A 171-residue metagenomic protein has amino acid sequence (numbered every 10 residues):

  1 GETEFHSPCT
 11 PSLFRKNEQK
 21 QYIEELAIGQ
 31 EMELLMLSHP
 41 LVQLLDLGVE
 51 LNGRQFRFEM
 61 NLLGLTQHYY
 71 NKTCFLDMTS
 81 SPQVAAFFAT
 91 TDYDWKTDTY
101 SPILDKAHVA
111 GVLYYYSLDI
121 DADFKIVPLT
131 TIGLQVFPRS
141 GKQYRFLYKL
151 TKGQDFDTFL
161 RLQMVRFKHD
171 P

Functional and structural regions predicted by a protein language model:
G1-P171: Catalytic-core elements of nucleic-acid end-processing and repair enzymes
